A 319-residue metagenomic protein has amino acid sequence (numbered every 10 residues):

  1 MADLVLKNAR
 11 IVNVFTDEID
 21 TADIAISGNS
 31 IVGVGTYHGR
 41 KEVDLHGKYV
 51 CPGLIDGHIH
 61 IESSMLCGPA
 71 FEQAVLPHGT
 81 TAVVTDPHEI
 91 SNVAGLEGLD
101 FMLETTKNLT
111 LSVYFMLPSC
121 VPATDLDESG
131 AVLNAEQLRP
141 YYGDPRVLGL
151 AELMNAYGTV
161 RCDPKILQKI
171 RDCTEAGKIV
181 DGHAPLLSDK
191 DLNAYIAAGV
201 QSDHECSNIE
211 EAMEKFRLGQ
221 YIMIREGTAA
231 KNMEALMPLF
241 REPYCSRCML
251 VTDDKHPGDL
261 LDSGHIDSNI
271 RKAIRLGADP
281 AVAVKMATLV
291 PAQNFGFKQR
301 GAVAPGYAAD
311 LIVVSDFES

Functional and structural regions predicted by a protein language model:
M1-V5, R10-G53: Histidine-rich, glycine-flanked metal-binding segment
K48-E72: Di-metal (Zn2+ and/or Mg2+/Mn2+) metal-binding site signature of metallo-dependent hydrolases with the MBL/beta-CASP
G53-I61, V83-T85, V113-L117, G149-E152 (+4 more regions): Hydrophobic faces of well-ordered beta-strands that scaffold small-molecule active sites in alpha/beta enzyme cores
E72-G177, P243: Divalent-metal coordination cores built from histidine and acidic residues
T80, R146-V147, A194-S202, R217-M223 (+1 more regions): Glycine-enriched alpha-helix->loop->beta-strand junction motifs that scaffold or abut catalytic
L96-L99, C162, D189-I196, N232-C245 (+2 more regions): Histidine/acidic-residue-rich catalytic or RNA/ligand-binding cores of hydrolases and nuclease-related proteins
E152-E210, E226-A230: Divalent metal-binding pocket/active-site signature
L239-S315: His/Asp/Glu-enriched, well-ordered alpha-helical/loop segment that forms or immediately abuts the divalent-metal
